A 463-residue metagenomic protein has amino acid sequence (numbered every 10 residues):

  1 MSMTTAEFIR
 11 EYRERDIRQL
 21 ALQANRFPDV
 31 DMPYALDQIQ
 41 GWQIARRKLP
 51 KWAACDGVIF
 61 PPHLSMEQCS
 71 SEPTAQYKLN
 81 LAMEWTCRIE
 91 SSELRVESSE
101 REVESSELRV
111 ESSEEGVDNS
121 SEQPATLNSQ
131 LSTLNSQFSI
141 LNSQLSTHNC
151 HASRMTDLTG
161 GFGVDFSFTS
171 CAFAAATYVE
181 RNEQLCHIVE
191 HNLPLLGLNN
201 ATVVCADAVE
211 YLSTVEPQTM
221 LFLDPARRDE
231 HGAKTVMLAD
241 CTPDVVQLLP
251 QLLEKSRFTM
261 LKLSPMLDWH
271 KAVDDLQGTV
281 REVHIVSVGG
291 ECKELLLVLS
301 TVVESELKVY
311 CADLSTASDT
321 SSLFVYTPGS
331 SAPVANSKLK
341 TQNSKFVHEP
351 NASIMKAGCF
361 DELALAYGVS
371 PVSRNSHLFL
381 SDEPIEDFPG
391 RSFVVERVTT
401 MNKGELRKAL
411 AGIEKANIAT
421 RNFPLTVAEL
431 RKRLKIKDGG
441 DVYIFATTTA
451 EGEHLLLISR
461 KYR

Functional and structural regions predicted by a protein language model:
M1-R463: SAM-dependent transferase fold signal centered on methyltransferase-like domains, encompassing both Class I
